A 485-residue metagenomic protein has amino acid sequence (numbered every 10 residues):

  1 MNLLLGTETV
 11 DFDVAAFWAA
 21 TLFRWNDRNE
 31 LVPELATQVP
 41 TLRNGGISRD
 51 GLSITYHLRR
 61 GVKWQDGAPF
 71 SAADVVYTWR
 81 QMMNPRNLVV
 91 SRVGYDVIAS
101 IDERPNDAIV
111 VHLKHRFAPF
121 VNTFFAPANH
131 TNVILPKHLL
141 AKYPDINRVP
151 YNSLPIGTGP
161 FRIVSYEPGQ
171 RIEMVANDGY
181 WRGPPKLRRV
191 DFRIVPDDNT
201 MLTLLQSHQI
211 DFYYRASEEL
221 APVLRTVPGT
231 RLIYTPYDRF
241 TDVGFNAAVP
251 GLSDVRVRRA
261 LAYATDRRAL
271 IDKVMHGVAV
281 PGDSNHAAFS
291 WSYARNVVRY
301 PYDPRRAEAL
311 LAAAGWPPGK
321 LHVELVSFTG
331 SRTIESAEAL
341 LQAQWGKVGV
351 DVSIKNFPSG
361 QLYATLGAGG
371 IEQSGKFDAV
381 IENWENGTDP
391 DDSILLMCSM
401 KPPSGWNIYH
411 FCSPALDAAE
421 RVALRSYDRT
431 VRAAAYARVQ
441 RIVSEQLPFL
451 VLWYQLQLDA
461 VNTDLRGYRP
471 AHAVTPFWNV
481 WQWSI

Functional and structural regions predicted by a protein language model:
M1-S48, R80, L154-T158: N-terminal lobe/hinge region of extracytoplasmic solute-binding protein
A16, N26-E30, P127-P185, R189 (+2 more regions): Gly/Pro-rich hinge or "lid" segments in bacterial periplasmic/extracellular proteins
V39-L88, R104, V110-H112, L204 (+1 more regions): Aromatic- and charge-enriched surface segment that lines or borders ligand/interaction sites
I47-S48, R162-S165, R171-D178, T226 (+4 more regions): Append "and occasionally in soluble cytosolic enzymes with long acidic Gly/Pro-rich linkers
H57, S91-K142: Surface-exposed binding/hinge segments that line and control ligand-binding clefts or catalytic entry sites
V149-N152, N177-V223, D351-S353: Ligand-site clamp/hinge motif
R256, A309, D351-A368, S393-T463 (+1 more regions): Extracytoplasmic/peripheral linker and loop segments enriched in polar/acidic and small residues with frequent Thr/Pro
D459-I485: Long beta-strand-rich cores associated with HINT superfamily self-processing modules
